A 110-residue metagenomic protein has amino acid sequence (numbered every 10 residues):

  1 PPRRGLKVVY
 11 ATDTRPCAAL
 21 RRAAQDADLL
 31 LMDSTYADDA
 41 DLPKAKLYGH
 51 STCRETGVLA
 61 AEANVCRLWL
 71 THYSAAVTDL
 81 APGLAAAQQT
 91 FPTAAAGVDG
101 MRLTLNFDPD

Functional and structural regions predicted by a protein language model:
P1-L70, A81-A85, F107-D110: Metal-dependent phosphodiesterase/nuclease catalytic metal-binding core
T35, Y73, D99: Flexible loop residues that form catalytic and substrate-binding hotspots at small-molecule/glycan-binding clefts
V77: Substrate-binding N-lobe of the ribokinase-like
L80-M101: Short, electropositive alpha-helical surface patch
R102-N106: A short, charged, Gly/Pro-tolerant segment at domain boundaries
